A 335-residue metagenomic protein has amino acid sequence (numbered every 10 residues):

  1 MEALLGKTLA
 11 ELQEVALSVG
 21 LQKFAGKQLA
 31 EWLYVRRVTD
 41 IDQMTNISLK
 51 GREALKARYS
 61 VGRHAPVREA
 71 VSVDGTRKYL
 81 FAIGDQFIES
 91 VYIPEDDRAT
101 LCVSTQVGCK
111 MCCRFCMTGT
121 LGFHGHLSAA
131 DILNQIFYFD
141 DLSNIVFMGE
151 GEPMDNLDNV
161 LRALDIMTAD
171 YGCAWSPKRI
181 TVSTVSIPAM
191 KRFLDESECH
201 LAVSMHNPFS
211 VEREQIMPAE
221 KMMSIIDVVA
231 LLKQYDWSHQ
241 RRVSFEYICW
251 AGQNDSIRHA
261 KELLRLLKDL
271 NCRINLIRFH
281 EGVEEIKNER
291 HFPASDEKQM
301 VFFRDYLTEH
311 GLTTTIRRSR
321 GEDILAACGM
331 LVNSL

Functional and structural regions predicted by a protein language model:
M1-I88, K233-R241, C249-L335: Auxiliary Fe-S-binding modules of radical SAM enzymes
V71, I93-E95, G172: Short polar/acidic secondary-structure junctions
S72, S104-T105, S183, S204: Short linear Ser/Thr-Pro motifs
Y79, S90, L101-V103, V203: Short beta-strand motif preference
D85-I93, D97: P-loop NTP-binding catalytic core
P94-A130, Y138-D140: Canonical Radical SAM [4Fe-4S] cluster-binding loop centered on the CxxxCxxC motif and its immediate flanking residues
N134: Cys/His-clustered metal-coordination modules, chiefly Zn-binding fingers
Y138-N144, G149-L312: Conserved AdoMet/S-adenosylmethionine-binding subsite of the radical SAM
